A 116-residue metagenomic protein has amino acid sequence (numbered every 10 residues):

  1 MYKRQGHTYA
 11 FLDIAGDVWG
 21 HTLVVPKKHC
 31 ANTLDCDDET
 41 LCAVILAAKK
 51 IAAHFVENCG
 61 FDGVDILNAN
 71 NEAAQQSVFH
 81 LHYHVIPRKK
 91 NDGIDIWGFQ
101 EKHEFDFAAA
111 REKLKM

Functional and structural regions predicted by a protein language model:
M1-M116: HIT superfamily nucleotide-processing domains
